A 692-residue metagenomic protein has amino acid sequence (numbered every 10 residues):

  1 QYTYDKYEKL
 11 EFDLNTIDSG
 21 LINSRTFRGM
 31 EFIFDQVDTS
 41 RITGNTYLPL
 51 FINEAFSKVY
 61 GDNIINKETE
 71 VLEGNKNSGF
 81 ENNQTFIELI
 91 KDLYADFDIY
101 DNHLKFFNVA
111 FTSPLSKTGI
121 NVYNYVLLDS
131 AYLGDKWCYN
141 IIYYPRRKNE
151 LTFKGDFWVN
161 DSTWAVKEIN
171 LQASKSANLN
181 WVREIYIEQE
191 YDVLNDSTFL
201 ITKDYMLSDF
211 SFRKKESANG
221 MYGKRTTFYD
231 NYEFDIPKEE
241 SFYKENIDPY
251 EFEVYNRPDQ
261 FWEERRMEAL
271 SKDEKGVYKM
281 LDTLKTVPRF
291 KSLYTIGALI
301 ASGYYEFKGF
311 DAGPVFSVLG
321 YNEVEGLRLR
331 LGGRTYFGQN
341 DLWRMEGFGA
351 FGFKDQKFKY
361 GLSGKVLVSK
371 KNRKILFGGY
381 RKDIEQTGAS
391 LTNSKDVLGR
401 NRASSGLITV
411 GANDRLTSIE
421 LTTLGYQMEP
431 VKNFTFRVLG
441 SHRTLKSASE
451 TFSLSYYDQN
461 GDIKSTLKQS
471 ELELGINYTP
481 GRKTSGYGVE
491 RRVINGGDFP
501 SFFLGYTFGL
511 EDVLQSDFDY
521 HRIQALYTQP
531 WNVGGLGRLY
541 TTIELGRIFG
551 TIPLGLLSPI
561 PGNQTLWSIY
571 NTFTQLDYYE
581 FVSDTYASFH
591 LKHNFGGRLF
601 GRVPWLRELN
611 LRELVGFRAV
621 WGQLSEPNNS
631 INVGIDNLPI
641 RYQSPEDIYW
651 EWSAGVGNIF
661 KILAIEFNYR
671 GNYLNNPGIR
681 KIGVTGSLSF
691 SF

Functional and structural regions predicted by a protein language model:
Q1-C138, Y144-T152, R213-G313, S317-G320 (+7 more regions): Structured extracytoplasmic
Q1-Y2, D98, G134-K136, E150 (+9 more regions): Edge/loop elements at the starts and ends of beta-strands within beta-rich repeat scaffolds
K9, R146, S176, L207-F212 (+3 more regions): Hydrophobic lipid-interacting interfaces of membrane-associated proteins
L104-F111, K244-F692: Exposed, low-structure sequence patches enriched in small/polar residues
G134-I142, V166-N170, T198-K203, D341-R344 (+1 more regions): Short, hydrophobic/aromatic-rich segments at coil-to-beta transitions
L151-K154, R183-E188, Y222-R225, F358-G361 (+1 more regions): Short, surface-exposed coil-to-beta transition loops
G155-F157, D161, Y186-D196, V366: Extended lipid/amphipathic-ligand handling interfaces
A173-S174, L179-R225: Short aromatic loop motif centered on NTY/YTY
